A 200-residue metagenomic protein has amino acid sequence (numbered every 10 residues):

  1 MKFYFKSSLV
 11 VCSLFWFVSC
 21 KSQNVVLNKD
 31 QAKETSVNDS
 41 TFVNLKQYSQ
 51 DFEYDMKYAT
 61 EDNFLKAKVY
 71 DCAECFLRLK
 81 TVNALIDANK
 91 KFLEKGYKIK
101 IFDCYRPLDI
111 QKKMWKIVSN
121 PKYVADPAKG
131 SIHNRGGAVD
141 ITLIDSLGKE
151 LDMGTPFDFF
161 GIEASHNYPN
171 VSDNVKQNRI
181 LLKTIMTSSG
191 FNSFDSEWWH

Functional and structural regions predicted by a protein language model:
M1-K29: Bacterial Sec-dependent N-terminal signal peptides
L14, S196-E197: Short, low-complexity intrinsically disordered segments
C20-F102, I117, P121-S196: Extracytoplasmic cell-surface/polysaccharide-interacting catalytic and binding patches
P107: Segments that shape or occlude catalytic/ligand-binding pockets
I110: Short, well-ordered surface patches within globular domains
M114: Short active-site loop/helix that positions an aromatic residue
H200: Short, basic/aromatic recognition patches that contact phosphate-bearing ligands
